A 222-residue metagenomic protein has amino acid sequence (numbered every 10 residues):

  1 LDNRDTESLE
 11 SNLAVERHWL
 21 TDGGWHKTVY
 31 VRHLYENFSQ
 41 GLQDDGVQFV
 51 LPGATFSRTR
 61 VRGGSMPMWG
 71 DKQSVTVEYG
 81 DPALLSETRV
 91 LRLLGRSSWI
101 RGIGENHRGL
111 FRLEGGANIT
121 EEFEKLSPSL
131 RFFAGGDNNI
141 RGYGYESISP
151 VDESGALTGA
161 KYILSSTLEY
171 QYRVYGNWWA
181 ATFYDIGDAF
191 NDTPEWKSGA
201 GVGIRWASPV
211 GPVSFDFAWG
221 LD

Functional and structural regions predicted by a protein language model:
L1-N12, F56, L94-S97: Transmembrane beta-barrel domains of bacterial outer-membrane proteins
D2, G80-D81, W219-L221: Conserved short loop/turn motifs at secondary-structure junctions
D2-L9, E16-K27, N37-L42: C-terminal structured domain segments across diverse proteins
S11-V15, K27, Q48-A54, D71-Q73 (+2 more regions): One face of beta-strands
L20-G24, V61, G102-N106, R173-N177 (+1 more regions): Outer-membrane beta-barrel channels and translocator barrels
Y30, Y35-V174, T182-I186, F190-D192: C-terminal outer-membrane beta-barrel translocator/porin domains of Gram-negative envelope proteins and their
L113, A117-I119, G136, P209-D222: Predominantly the C-terminal beta-signal and adjacent terminal strand-loop region of outer-membrane beta-barrel
P194-S208, D216-L221: Strand-loop-strand
